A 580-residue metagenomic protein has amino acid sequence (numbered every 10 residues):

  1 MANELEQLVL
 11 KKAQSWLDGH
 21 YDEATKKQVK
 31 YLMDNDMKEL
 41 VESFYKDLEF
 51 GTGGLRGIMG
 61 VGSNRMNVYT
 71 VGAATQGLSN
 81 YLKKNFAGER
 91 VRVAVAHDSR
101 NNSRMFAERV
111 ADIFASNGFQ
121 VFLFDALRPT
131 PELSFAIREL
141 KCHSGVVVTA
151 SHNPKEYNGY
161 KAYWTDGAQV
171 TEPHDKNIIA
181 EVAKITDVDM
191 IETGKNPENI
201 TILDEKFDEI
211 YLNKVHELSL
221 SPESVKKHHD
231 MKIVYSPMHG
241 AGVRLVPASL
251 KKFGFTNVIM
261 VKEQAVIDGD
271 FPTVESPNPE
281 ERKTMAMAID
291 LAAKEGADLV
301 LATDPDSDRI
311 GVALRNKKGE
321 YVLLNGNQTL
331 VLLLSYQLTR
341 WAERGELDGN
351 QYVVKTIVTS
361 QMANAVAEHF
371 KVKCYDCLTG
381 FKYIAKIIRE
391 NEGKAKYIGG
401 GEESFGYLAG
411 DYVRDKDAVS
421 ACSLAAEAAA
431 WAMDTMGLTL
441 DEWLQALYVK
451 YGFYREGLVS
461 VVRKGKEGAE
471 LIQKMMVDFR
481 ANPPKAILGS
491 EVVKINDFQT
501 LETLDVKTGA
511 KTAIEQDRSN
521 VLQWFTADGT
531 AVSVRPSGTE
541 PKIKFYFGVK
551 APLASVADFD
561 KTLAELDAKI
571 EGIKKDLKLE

Functional and structural regions predicted by a protein language model:
N3-V110, T201-I233, A241: An N-terminal, well-structured beta->alpha segment
W16-H20, M37-F44, L48, N158-T284 (+1 more regions): Gly/Ser/Thr-enriched, mixed-charge loops and adjacent short helices that form phosphate/oxyanion-binding elements
F44-N64, A150-N153, P237-S249, P305 (+3 more regions): Conserved phosphate/anionic-ligand binding catalytic regions in large, soluble enzymes, centered on
A94-Y157, T256-G311: N-terminal small/polar loop signature for handling phosphorylated ligands or for N-terminal nucleophile
R104-R109, S134-R138, E156-A162, A183 (+10 more regions): Short acidic, glycine/serine/threonine-rich loops at helix termini
T165-A168, A180, T186, D290-K355 (+1 more regions): Replace "Mg2+/Mn2+-dependent" with "divalent metal-dependent
A293, A297-L299, E320, R340-R535 (+2 more regions): Phosphate-binding and adjacent anionic-ligand microenvironments
